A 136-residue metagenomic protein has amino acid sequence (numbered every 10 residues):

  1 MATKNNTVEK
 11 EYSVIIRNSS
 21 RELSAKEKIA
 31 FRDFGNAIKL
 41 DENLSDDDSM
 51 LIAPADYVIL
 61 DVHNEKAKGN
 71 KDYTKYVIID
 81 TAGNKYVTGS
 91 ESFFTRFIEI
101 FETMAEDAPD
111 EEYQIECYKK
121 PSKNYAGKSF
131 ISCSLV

Functional and structural regions predicted by a protein language model:
M1-G83, N124, S132-V136: OB-fold ssDNA-binding interfaces and closely related basic DNA-contact patches used across DNA replication/repair
Y86-E99: GIY-YIG-like beta-to-alpha core
R96-E116: Short nucleic-acid-contacting surface segments enriched for D/E, G, S/T with interspersed K/R
E106-D107, E116-V136: Short, charged beta-turn/beta-strand-edge "cap" motif at the junction between a beta-strand and an adjacent loop
